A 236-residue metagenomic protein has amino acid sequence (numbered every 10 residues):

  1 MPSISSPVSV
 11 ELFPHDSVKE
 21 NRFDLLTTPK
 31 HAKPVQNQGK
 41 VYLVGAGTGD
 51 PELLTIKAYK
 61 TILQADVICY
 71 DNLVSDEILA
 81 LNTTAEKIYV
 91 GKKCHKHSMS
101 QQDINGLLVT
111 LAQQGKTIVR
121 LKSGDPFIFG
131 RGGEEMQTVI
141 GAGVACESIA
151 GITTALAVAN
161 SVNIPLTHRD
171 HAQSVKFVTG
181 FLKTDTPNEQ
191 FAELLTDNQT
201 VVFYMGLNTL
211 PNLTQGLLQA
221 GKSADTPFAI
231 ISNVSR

Functional and structural regions predicted by a protein language model:
M1-A32, Q38-L43, Q113-I118, S174 (+1 more regions): A contiguous loop/helix-start segment that scaffolds small-molecule binding in enzyme catalytic cores
M1-A46, P51, I56-I152: Class I S-adenosyl-L-methionine
D50, D125-F127, G133-D197: Class I SAM-dependent methyltransferase SAM-binding "motif I" and its flanking Rossmann-like core
I56, Q102-G106, T110, N160 (+3 more regions): Short, contiguous clusters of charged residues that form electrostatic/catalytic patches at enzyme active sites, used
D76-E77, H95-H97, T153-A157, S174-F177 (+2 more regions): Short gly/pro/ser/thr-enriched loop/turn and capping motifs at secondary-structure boundaries
I78-L79, V139, V158, L213 (+1 more regions): Hydrophobic packing residues within well-ordered alpha-helices of enzyme cores
E86-K92, G143-E147, L166-Q173, K222-I230: Short hydrophobic/aromatic-enriched beta-strand-loop microsegments
I88-S100, H168-T179, V201-V202: Acidic/glycine-enriched edge-of-secondary-structure segments
